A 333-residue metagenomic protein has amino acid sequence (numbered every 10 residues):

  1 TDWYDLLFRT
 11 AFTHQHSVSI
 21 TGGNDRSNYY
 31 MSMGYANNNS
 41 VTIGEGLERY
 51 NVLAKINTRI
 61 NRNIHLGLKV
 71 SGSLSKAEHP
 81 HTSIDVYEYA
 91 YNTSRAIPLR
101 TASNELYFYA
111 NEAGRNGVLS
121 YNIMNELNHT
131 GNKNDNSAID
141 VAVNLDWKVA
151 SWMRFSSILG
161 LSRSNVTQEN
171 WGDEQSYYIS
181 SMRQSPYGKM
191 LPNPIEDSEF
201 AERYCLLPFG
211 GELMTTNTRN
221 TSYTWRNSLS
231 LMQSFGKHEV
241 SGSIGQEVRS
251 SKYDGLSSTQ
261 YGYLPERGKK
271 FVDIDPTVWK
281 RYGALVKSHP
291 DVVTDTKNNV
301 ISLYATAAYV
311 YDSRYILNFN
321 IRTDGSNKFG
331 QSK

Functional and structural regions predicted by a protein language model:
T1, S40-E45, N51, K55-A138 (+2 more regions): Surface-exposed loop/interface segments of Gram-negative outer-membrane beta-barrel transport/assembly proteins
T1-I43, H81-S83, E126-H129, D146 (+1 more regions): Residues embedded in well-ordered regular secondary structure
F12-H16, N298-L303: Conserved alpha/beta core surface patches that mediate binding of polyanionic ligands
T13, N24-D25, N61, K148-A150 (+2 more regions): Outer-membrane beta-barrel channels and translocator barrels
V18-N24, V52-T58, V141-W147, N227-L231 (+2 more regions): Residues on the lipid-exposed face of transmembrane beta-strands in outer-membrane beta-barrel proteins
S19, Y30-S32, S156, S241-G245 (+2 more regions): Structured core elements
M33-N39, L317-F329: Transmembrane beta-strand segments that form the barrel wall of outer-membrane beta-barrel proteins
V52-A54, S157, I301-A307, Y311 (+2 more regions): Extended, hydrophobic alpha-helical segments in both membrane/secreted and soluble proteins
